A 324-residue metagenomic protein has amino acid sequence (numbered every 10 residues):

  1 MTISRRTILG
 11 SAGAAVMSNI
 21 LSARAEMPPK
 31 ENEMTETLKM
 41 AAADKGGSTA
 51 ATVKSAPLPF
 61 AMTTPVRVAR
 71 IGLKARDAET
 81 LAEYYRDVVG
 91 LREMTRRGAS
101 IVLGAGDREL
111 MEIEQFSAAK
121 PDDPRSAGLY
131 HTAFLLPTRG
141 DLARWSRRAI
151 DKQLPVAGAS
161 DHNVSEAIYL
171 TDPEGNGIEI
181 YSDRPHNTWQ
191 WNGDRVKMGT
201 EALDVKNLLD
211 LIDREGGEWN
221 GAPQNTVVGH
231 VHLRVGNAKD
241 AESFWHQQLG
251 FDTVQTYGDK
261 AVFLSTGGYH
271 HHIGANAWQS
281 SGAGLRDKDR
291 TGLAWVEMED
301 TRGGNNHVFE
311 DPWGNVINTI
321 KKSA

Functional and structural regions predicted by a protein language model:
M1-V16: N-terminal secretory signal peptides and thylakoid transit peptides that target proteins across membranes
A23-A25: Boundary at the C-terminal end of the N-terminal hydrophobic targeting segment
E36-E79, H131-T132, P185-K239, L293-M298 (+1 more regions): N-terminal beta-strand motif that seeds the catalytic metal site of vicinal oxygen chelate
A42, S48-A51, R92-A127, G177-R184 (+2 more regions): Conserved short beta-strand elements that form part of the metal-binding/catalytic scaffold of enzyme active sites
K54, L58, T63-L81, D87 (+4 more regions): The feature marks the first
V66, L73-E79, A133-G177, V235-E242 (+4 more regions): Vicinal oxygen chelate
A78-V88, A238-L249: Conserved active-site alpha-helix within GNAT-family acetyltransferase domains
P223-V228, H246, T256-D259: Short gly/pro-enriched beta-turn/loop segments at secondary-structure junctions
